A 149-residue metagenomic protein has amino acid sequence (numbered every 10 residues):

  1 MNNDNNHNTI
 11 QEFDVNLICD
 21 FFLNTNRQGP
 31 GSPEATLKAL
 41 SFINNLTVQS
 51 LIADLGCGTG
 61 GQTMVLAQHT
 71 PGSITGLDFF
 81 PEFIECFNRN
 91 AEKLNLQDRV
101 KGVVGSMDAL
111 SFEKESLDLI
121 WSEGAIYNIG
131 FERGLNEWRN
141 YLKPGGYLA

Functional and structural regions predicted by a protein language model:
M1-D20: N-terminal, positively charged/glycine-rich alpha-helical extensions of SAM-dependent methyltransferases
I18-P30: Class I SAM-dependent methyltransferase Rossmann-like catalytic core, especially the SAM/SAH-binding loop
G29-V48: Conserved alpha-helix/loop element of class I SAM-dependent methyltransferases that forms part of the SAM/SAH-binding
L40, M64-A67, L135, R139: A structural alpha-helix within SAM-dependent methyltransferase catalytic domains
A53-L55, T59-A109: Class I SAM-dependent methyltransferase SAM/SAH-binding core
D108-L119: A short acidic, Gly/Pro-enriched loop at the edge of an enzyme's catalytic core that lines a small-molecule cofactor
L119-E132: A short SAM/SAH-binding and catalytic strip from SAM-dependent methyltransferases
R133-Y147: A short glycine-rich, Lys/Arg-flanked "PGG" loop and its adjoining helix->strand segment in the class I
